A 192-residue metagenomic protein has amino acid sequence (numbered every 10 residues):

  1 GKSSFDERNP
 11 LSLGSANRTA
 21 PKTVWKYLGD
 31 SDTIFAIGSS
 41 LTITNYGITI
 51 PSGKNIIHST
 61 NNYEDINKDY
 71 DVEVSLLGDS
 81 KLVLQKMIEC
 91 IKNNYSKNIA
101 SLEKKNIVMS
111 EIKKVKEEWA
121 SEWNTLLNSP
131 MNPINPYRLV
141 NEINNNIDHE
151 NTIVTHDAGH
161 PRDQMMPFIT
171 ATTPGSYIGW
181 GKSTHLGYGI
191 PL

Functional and structural regions predicted by a protein language model:
G1, T33, H149-I153: Catalytic alpha/large subunits of respiratory electron-transfer oxidoreductases, centered on bis-MGD molybdoenzymes
K2-E111: Glycine-rich, acidic loop regions that bind phosphate or pyrophosphate groups
K113-P191: Active-site diphosphate/adenylate-binding microenvironment
